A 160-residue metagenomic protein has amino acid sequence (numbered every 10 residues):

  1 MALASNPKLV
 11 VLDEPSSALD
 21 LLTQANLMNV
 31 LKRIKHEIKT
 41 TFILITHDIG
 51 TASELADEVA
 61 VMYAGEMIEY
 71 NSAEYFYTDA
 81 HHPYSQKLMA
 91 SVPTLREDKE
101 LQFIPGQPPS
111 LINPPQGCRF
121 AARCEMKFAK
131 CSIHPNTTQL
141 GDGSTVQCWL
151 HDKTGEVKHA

Functional and structural regions predicted by a protein language model:
N6: Conserved catalytic motifs of ABC-family nucleotide-binding domains
V11, P15-K99: P-loop NTP-binding/switch modules centered on Walker-like glycine-rich loops
S72-A160: Short catalytic/signature loops enriched in Gly
